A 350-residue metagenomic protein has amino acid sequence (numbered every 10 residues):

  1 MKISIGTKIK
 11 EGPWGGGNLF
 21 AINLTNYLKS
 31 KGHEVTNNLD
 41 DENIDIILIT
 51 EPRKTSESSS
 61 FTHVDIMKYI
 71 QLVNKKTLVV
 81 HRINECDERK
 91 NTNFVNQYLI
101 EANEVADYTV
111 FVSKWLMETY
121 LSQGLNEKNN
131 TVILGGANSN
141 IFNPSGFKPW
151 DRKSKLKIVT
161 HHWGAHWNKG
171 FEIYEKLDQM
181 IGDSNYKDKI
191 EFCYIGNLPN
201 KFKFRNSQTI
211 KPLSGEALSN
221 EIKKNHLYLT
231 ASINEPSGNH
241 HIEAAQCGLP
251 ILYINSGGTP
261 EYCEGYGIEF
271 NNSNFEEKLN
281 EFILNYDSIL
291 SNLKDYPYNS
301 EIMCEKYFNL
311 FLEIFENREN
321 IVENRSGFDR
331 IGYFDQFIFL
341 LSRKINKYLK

Functional and structural regions predicted by a protein language model:
T36, D40-V105, W115: Extended catalytic core of nucleotide-activated donor transferases of GT-like folds
T92-N93, G136-S154: Acidic anion/phosphate-binding donor-loop and adjacent secondary structure in glycosyltransferase catalytic cores
E104-N129, A137: A short, active-site helix/loop in glycosyltransferases that binds the activated sugar's phosphate group
L116, I133-N143, P199: Short beta-strand->alpha-helix junction loop in the catalytic core of nucleotide-activated group-transfer enzymes
P149-K169, E175-Q179: Conserved donor-binding/catalytic core segment of Leloir-type glycosyltransferases
I233: Aromatic "clamp/platform" in nucleotide-sugar-dependent glycosyltransferases that forms part of the donor/acceptor
P250-Y253: Short hydrophobic beta-strand element within catalytic cores of glycosyltransferases and related nucleotide-activated
L284-L341: A charged, aromatic-enriched C-terminal amphipathic alpha-helix characteristic of glycosyltransferases across folds
